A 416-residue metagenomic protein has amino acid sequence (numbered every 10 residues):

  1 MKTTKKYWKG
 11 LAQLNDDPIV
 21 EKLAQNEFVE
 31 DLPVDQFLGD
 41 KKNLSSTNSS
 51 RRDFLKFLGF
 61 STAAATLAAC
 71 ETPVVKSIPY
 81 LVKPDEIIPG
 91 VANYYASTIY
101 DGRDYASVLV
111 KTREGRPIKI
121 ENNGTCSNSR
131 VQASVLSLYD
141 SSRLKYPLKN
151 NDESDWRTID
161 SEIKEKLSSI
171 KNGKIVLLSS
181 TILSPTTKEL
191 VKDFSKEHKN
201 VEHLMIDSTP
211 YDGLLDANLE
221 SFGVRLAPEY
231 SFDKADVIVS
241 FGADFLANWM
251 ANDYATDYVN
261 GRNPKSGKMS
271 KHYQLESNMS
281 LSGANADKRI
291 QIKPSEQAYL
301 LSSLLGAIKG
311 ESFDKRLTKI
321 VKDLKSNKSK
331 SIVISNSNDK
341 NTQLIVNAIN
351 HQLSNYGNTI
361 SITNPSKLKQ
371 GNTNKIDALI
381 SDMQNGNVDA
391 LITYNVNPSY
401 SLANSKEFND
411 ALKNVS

Functional and structural regions predicted by a protein language model:
M1-Y299, S303-G310: N-terminal export/assembly segments and adjacent metallocofactor-ligating motifs of anaerobic energy-metabolism
K83-P84, A96-T98, S107, I163-L167 (+5 more regions): Generic recognition of flexible, low-complexity loop/linker segments
V176-L178, I238-G242, I332-I334, D389-Y394: Structural motif
E189, M250-D253, L344-N347, N374 (+1 more regions): Generic recognition of short, well-ordered alpha-helical segments
K288-Q384: Active-site phosphate/pyrophosphate-binding segments
Y394-Y400: Substrate-recognition/specificity elements adjacent to catalytic centers across diverse enzyme folds
S405-N409, K413-S416: Phosphate/diphosphate-binding loops
